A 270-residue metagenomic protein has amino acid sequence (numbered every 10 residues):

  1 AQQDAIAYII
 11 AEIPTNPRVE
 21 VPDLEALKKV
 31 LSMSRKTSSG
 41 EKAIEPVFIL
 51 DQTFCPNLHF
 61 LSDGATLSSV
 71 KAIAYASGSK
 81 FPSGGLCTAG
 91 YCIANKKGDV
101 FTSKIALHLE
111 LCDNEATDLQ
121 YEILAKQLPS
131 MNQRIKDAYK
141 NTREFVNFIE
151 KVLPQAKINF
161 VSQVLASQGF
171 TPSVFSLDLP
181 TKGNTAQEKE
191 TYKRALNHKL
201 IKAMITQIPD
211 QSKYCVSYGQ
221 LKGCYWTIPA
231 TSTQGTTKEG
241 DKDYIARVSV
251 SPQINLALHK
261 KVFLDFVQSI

Functional and structural regions predicted by a protein language model:
A1-A7, V21-K42, K222-I270: PLP-dependent enzyme catalytic core of the Aspartate aminotransferase-like
A1-E150: Conserved PLP-enzyme active-site core in the AAT-like
A11, L50, L177, V248-V250: Conserved beta-strand positions
S32-I44, S68-K71, E150-K157, K202-V216 (+1 more regions): Structural alpha-beta junctions
A74, V174-S176, R247: Generic structural signal for residues positioned in beta-strands
A94, L177-T181, V250-P252: Short beta-strand-to-loop capping motifs
V100, K182-T185, N255: Short, acidic Gly/Pro/Ser/Thr-rich loop/turn segments
I123-I135, R143-D243: Conserved small-domain helix->loop->beta segment predominantly found in fold-type I
